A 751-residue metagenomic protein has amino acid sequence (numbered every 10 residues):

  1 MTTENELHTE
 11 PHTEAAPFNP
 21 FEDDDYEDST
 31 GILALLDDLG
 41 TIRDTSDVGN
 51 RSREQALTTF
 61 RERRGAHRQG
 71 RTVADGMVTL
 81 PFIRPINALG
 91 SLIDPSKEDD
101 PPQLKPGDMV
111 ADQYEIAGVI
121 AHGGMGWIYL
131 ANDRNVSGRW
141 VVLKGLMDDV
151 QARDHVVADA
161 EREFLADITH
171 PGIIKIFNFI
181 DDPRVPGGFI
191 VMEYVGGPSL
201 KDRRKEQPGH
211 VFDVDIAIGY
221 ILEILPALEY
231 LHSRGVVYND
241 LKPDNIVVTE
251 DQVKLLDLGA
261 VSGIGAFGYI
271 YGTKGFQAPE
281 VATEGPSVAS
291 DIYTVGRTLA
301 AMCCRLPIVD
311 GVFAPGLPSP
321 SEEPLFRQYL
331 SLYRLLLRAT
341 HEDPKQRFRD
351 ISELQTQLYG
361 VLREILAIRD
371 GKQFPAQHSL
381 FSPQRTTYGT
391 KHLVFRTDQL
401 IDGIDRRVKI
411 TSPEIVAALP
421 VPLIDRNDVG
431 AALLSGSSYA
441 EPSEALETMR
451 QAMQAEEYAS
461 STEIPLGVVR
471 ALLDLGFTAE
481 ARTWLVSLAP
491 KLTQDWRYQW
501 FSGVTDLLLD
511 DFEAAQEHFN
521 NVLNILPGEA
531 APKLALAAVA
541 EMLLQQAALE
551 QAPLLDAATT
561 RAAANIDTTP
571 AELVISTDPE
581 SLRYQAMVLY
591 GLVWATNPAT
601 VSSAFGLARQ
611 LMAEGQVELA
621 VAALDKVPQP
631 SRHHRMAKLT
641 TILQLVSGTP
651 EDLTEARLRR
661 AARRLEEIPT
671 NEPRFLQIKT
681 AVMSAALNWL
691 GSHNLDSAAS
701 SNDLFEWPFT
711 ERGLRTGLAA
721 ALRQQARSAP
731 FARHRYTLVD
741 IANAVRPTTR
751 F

Functional and structural regions predicted by a protein language model:
H122, N132-W140: Conserved N-lobe loop of protein kinases adjacent to the ATP-binding glycine-rich P-loop
W127: Conserved N-lobe ATP-binding subsite of Hanks-type protein kinase domains, especially the beta3 VAIK lysine
V150-D167: AlphaC helix of the eukaryotic protein kinase fold
N178-I180: A short, aromatic-enriched beta-strand patch in the conserved N-lobe beta-sheet of the protein kinase catalytic domain
R184-S199: Conserved short submotifs of the Hanks-type protein kinase catalytic core that shape the nucleotide-binding pocket
Y220-I221: Activation segment signature within eukaryotic-like protein kinase domains
H232-V248: Catalytic-loop of the protein kinase fold
I368-V468: Regulatory extensions appended to serine/threonine kinase catalytic cores
